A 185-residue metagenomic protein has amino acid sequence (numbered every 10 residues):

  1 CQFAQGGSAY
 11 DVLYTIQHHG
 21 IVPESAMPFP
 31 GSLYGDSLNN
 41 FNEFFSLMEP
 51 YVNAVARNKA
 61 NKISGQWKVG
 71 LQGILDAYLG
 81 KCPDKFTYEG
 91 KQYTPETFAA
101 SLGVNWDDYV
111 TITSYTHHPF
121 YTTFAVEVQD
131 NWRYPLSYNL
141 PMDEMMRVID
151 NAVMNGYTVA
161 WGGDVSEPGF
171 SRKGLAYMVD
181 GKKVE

Functional and structural regions predicted by a protein language model:
C1-E185: Catalytic-core signature of thiol
